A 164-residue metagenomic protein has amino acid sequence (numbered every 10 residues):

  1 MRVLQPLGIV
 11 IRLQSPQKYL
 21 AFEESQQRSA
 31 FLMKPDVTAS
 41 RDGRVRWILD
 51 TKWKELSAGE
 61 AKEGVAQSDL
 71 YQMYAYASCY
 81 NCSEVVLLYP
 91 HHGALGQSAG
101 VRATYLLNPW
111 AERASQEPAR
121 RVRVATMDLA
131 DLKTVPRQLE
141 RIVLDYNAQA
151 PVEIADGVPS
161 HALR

Functional and structural regions predicted by a protein language model:
M1-R164: Catalytic core segments in nucleotide and nucleic-acid processing enzymes
